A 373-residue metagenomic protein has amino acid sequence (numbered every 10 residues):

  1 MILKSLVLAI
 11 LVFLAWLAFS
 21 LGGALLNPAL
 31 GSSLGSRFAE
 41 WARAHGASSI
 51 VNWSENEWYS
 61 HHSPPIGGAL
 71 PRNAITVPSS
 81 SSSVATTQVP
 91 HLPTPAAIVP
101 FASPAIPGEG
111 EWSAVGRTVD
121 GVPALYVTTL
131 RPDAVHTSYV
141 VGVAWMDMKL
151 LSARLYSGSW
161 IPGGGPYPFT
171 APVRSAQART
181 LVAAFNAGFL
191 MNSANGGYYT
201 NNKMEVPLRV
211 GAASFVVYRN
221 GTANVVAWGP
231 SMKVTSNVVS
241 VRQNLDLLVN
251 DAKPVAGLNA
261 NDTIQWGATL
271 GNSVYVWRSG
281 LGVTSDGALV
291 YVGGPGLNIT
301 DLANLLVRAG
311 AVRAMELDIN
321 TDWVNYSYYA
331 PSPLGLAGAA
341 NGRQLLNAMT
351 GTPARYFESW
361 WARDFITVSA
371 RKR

Functional and structural regions predicted by a protein language model:
L3-L21: Hydrophobic membrane-insertion alpha-helices, especially the h-region of bacterial N-terminal signal peptides
I10, L26-L30, V290, G294 (+2 more regions): Catalytic cores of large soluble enzymes that bind and process phosphate-bearing ligands
W16-G31, G35-V206: Zymogen propeptides
G46, G310, G342-Q344: Glycine-centered loop/turn motif at secondary-structure junctions
Y139, V210, V276, S359-R363: Short, solvent-exposed loop/turn segments at the edges of secondary structure
D147-L150, L155-R308: Aspartyl protease catalytic domain
V290-V292, I299-G338: C-terminal soluble interaction/assembly domains
L336-R373: Low-complexity, Gly/Ser/Thr/Pro-rich intrinsically disordered linker/tail segments
